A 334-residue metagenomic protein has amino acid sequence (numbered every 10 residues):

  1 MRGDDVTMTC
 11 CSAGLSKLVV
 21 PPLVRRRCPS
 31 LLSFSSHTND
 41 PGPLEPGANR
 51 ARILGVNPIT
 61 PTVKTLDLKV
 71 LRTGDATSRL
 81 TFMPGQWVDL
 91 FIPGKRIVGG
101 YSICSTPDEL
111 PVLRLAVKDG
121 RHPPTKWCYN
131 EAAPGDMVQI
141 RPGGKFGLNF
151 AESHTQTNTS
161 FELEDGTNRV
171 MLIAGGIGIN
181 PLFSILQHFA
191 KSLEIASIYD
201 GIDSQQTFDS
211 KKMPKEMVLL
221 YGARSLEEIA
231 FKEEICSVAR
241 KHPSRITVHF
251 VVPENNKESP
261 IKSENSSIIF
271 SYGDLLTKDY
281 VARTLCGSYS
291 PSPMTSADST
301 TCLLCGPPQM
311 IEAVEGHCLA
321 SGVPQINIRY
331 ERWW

Functional and structural regions predicted by a protein language model:
M1-H37: N-terminal mitochondrial targeting presequence
R2-D5, K17, S33, E45-G47 (+1 more regions): Reductase modules of NAD(P)H-dependent flavoproteins
S36-G144, S153, L193, A223-E227 (+3 more regions): Ferredoxin-reductase
G85, I103, G178, G306-P307: Short, conserved phosphate/pyrophosphate- and ester-handling motifs at nucleotide-, phospho-/glycolipid
Y101-L113, F150-I173: Short, compositionally biased
W127, P181-S184, A230, A313-V314: Phosphate- and divalent-cation-binding pockets in alpha/beta enzyme and binding domains that engage nucleotide-derived
S153-D165, E194-P214, K262-S266, A282-S299 (+1 more regions): Intrinsically disordered, low-complexity domain-flanking/linker segments in eukaryotic proteins, enriched
L172-I177, P181-L193: Phosphate-binding glycine-rich loops and their immediate beta-loop-alpha structural context
